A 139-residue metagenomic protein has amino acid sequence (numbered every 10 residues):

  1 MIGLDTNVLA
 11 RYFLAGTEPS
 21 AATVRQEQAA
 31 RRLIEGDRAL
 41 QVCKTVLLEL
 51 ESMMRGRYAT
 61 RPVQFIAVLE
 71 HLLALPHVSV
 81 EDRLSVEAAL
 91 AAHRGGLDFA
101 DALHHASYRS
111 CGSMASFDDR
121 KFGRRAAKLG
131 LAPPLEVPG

Functional and structural regions predicted by a protein language model:
M1-V42, R57-Q64, L129-G139: Short, well-structured N-terminal submotif of metal-dependent ribonuclease cores
L4, Q41-V42, V80, F99-A102 (+1 more regions): Short beta-strand scaffold positions
V8, V46, S85, L103-H104 (+1 more regions): Alpha-helix capping/helix-boundary segments
K44-L48, I66-R94: Acidic catalytic patch
E51-M54, R109: Short, amphipathic alpha-helical segments that act as regulatory/interfacial helices in nucleotide-processing proteins
L84-S85, D98-S113: Acidic, metal-associated active-site segment
A106-G139: Acidic, PIN/NYN-like endoribonuclease modules and their adjacent C-terminal/linker elements
